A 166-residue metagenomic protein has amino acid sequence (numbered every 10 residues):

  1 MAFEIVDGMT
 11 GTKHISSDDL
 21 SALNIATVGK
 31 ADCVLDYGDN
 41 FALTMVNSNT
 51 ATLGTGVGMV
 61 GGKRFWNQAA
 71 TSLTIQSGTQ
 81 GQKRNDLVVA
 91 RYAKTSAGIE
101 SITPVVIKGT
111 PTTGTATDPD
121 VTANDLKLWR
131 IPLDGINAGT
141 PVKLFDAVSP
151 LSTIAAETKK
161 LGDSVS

Functional and structural regions predicted by a protein language model:
M1-M59: N-terminal "first-domain core" detector
F3-M9, K13, T50-S166: Beta-strand-rich solenoidal segments
